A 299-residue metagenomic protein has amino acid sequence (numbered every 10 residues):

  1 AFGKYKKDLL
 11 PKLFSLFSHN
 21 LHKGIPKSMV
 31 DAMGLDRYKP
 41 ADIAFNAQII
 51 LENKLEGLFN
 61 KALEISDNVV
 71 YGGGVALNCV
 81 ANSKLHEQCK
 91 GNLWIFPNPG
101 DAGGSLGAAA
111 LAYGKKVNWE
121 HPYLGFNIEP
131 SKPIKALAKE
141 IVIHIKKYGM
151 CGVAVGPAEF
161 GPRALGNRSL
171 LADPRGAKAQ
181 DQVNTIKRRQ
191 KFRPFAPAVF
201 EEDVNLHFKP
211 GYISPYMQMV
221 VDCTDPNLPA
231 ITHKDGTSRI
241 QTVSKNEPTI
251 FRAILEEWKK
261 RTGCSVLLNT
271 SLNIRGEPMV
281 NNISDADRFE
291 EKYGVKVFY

Functional and structural regions predicted by a protein language model:
A1-K27, L77-N78, N82-Y299: Flexible beta->alpha loop and helix N-cap segments adjacent to enzyme active/binding sites
M29-N46, H233-R239: Gly-rich Lys/Arg/Thr-decorated short loops/hinges at beta-loop-alpha junctions or inter-strand turns that position
P40-I43, A47, L51, G73 (+2 more regions): Secondary-structure capping and boundary motifs in well-ordered enzyme cores
F45-V69: Phosphate/ATP-binding catalytic cores across multiple sugar-kinase/actin-like superfamilies, primarily ASKHA
I65-G74, G152: Short glycine-rich phosphate-binding loop at a beta-alpha junction
